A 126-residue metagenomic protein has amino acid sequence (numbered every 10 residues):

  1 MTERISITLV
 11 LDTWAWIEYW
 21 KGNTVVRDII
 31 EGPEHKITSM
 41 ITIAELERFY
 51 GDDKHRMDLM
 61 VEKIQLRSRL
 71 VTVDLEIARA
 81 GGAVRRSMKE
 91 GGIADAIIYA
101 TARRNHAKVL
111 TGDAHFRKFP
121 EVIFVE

Functional and structural regions predicted by a protein language model:
M1-S6, Y99, R103-E126: Acidic, PIN/NYN-like endoribonuclease modules and their adjacent C-terminal/linker elements
M1-T38, R48-E62: Short, well-structured N-terminal submotif of metal-dependent ribonuclease cores
L9, H35-I37, L66-V71, K108: Short loop->beta-strand "edge-of-pocket" segments that line small-molecule binding or catalytic clefts across diverse
L11-D12, T38-S39, E90-G92, D113-A114: Histidine- and aromatic-rich ligand-binding microenvironments
W16, I43-L46, A78, F116-R117: A generic structural signal for short hydrophobic patches within well-formed alpha-helices
D53-M57, M88-K89, E126: Short, hinge-like loop/turn segments at secondary-structure boundaries
R69-G112: Active-site neighborhoods of divalent-metal-dependent phosphate/nucleic-acid chemistry enzymes
